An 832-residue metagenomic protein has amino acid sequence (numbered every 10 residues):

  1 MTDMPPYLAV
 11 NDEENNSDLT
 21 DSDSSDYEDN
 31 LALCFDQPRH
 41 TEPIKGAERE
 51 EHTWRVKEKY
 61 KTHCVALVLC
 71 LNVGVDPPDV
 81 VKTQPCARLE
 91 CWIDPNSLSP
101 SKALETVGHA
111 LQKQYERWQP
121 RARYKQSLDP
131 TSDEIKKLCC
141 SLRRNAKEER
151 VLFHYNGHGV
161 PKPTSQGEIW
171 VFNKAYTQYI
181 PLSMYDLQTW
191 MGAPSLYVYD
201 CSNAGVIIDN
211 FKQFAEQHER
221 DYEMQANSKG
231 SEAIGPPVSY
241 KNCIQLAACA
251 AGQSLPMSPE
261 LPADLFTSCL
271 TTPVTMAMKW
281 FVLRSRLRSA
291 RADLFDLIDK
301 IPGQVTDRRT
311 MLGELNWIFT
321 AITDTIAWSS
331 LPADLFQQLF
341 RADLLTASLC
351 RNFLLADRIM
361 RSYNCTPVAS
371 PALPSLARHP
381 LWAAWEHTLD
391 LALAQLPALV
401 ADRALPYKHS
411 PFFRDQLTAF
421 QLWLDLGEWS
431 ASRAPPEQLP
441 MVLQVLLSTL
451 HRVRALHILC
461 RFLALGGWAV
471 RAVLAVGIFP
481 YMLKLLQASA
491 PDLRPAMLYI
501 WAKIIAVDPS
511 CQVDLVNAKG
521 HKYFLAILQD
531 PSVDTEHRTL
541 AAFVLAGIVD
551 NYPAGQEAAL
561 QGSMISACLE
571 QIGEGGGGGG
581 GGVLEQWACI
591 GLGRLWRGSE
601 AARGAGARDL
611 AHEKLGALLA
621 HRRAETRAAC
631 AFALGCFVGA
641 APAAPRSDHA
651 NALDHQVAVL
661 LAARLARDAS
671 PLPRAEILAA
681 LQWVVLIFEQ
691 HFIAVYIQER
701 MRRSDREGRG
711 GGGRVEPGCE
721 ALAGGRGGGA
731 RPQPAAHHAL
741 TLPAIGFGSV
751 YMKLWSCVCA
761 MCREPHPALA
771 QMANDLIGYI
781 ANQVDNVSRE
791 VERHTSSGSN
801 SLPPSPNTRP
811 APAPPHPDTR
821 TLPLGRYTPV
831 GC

Functional and structural regions predicted by a protein language model:
A47, E134-K137, R433-V442, H457-I458 (+13 more regions): Alpha-helical solenoid scaffolds in eukaryotic proteins
I93-R150, P161-K162, F172-S183: Functional beta-strand-loop-alpha-helix junction segments that form "active/interaction loops" within catalytic
H158-G192, A204-D221: A short, glycine/acidic-enriched catalytic loop
T189-G192, C201, L446-L450, A469 (+9 more regions): Short coil/turn segments at helix-helix junctions and helix-capping linkers within large alpha-helical proteins
A204-Q337: Active-site-proximal C-terminal subdomain of hydrolase catalytic domains
F412, T418, I687-S749, H794-C832: Acidic, serine/threonine- and proline-enriched intrinsically disordered linkers and terminal tails in large eukaryotic
L422, R454-L465, P495-S510, T539-Y552 (+7 more regions): Alpha-helical solenoid repeat architecture
W429-A434, A469-A475, D492, C511-A518 (+10 more regions): Short, hydrophobic/charged alpha-helical patches characteristic of ARM/HEAT alpha-solenoid repeats and analogous
